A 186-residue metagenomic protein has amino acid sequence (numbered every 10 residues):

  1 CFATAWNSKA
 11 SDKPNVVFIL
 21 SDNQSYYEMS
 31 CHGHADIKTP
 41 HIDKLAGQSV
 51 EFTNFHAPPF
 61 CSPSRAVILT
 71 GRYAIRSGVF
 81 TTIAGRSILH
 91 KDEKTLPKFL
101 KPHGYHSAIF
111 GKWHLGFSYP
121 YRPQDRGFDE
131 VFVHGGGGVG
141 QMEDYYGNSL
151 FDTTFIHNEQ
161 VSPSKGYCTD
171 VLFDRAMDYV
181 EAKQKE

Functional and structural regions predicted by a protein language model:
C1-E186: Formylglycine-dependent sulfatase
